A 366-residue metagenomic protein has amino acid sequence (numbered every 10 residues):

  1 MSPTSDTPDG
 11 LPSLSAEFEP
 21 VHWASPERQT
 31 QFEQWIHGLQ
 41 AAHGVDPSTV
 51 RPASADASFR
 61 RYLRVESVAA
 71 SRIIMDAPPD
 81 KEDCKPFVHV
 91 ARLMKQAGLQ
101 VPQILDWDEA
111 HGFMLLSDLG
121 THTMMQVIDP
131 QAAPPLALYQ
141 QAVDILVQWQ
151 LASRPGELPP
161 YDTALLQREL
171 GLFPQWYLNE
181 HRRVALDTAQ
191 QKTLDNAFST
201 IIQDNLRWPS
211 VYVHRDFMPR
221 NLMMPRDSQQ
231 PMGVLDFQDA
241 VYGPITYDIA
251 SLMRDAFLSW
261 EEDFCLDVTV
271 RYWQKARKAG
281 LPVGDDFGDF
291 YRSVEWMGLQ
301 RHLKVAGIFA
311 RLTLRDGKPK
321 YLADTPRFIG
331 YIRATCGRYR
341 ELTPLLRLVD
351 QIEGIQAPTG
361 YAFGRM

Functional and structural regions predicted by a protein language model:
M1-F113, V211, P225-M232, V349-M366: Conserved NTP-binding catalytic cores of kinases and kinase-like/nucleotidyltransferase enzymes across multiple kinase
P3, G307-M366: ATP/Mg2+ or Mg2+-diphosphate-binding catalytic cores that bind nucleotide phosphates or diphosphates via glycine-rich
F32-Q34, L39-A42, R154-P160, L165 (+4 more regions): An alpha-helical support segment within catalytic cores of ATP-dependent transferases
P52, F59-E66, I74, I104 (+4 more regions): Active-site acidic catalytic loop and adjacent metal/ATP-binding pocket of ATP-dependent phosphoryl transfer enzymes
A53-S54, S58-L166, G171-L172, L178-R183 (+2 more regions): ATP-binding pocket architecture of kinase catalytic cores
F87, P135, Y139-A142, L166 (+5 more regions): Hydrophobic packing residues in well-ordered alpha-helices of helical domains and bundles
L138, H214, V241-I245, Y291-L299: Secondary-structure capping and boundary motifs in well-ordered enzyme cores
P174-H181, I245-P282, W296-D316, F328-C336: Active-site activation/catalytic loop segments of kinase-like enzymes and analogous catalytic loops in related
